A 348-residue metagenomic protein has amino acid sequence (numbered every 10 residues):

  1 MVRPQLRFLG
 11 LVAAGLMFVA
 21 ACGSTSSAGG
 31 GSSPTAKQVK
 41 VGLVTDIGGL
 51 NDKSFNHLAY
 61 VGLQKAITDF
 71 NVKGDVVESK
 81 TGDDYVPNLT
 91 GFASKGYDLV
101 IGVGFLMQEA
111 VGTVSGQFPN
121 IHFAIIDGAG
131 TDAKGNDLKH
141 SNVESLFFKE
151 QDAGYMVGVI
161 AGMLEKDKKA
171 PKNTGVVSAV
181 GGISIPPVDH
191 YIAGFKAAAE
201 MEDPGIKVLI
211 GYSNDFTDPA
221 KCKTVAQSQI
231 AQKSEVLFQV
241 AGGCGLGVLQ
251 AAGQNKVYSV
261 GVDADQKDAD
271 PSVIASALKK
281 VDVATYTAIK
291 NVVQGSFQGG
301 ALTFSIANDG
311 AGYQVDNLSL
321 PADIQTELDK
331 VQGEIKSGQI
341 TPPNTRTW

Functional and structural regions predicted by a protein language model:
M1-V12: Bacterial N-terminal signal peptides that target proteins for export
V2-R3, C22-S24: Primarily hydrophobic membrane-targeting regions of prokaryotic envelope proteins
A13-A14, N214: Secretory-pathway extracellular proteins and peptide precursors enriched for disulfide-bonded cysteines
L16-A21: C-terminal motif of bacterial Sec signal peptides marking the signal peptidase cleavage site
G23-S24, A28-W348: A residue-level marker of the well-folded mature domains of exported/periplasmic proteins
